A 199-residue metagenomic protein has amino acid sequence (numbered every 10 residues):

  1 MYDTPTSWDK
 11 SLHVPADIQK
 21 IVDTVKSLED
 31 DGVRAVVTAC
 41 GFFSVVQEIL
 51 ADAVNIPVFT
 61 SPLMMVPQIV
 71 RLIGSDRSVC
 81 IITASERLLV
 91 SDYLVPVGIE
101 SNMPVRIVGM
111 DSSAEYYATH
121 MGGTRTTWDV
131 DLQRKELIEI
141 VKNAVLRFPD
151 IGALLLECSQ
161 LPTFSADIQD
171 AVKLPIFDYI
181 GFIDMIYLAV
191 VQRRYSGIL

Functional and structural regions predicted by a protein language model:
M1-A39, I49-A51, A144, D150 (+1 more regions): Metallocofactor- and cofactor-centric catalytic cores in central/energy metabolism, strongly enriched
M1-Q19, S85-L88, D92-W128: N-terminal glycine-rich anion-binding loop in soluble enzyme alpha/beta folds
A35-Q47, V58-M65, A84-L88, E157-T163 (+1 more regions): Gly/Ser/Thr-rich loops at beta-strand to alpha-helix junctions that form or flank small-molecule/cofactor-binding
A39, D129, Q133, A153-E157: Glycine- and other small-residue-rich loops at beta-strand/loop junctions that grip anionic moieties
I49-I73, Q169-Y187: Short, acidic/small-residue loops that bind anionic groups at enzyme active sites
S78-I82: Conserved beta-strand elements of the Class I
Q133-D150, T163: A short, acidic, amphipathic alpha-helical segment used as a generic capping/interface helix at domain edges
E157, L161-T163, F177-L199: C-terminal functional extensions of proteins
